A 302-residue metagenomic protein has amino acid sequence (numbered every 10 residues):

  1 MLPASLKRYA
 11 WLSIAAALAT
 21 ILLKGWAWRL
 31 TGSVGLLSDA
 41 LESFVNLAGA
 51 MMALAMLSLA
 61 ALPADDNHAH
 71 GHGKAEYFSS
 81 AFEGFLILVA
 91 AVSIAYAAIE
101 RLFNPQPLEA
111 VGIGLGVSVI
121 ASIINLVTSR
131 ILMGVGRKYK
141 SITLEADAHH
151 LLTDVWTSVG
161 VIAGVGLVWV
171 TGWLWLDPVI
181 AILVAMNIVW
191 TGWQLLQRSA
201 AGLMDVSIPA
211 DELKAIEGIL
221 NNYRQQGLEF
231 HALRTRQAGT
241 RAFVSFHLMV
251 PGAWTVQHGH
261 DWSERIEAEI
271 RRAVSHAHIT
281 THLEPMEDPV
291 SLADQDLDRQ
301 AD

Functional and structural regions predicted by a protein language model:
M1-D211: Alpha-helical transmembrane cores and adjacent cytosolic helix/loop segments of polytopic membrane transporters
M1-L12, N67, H72-A75, N187 (+1 more regions): Peripheral (non-transmembrane) domains and long loops of multi-pass membrane proteins
